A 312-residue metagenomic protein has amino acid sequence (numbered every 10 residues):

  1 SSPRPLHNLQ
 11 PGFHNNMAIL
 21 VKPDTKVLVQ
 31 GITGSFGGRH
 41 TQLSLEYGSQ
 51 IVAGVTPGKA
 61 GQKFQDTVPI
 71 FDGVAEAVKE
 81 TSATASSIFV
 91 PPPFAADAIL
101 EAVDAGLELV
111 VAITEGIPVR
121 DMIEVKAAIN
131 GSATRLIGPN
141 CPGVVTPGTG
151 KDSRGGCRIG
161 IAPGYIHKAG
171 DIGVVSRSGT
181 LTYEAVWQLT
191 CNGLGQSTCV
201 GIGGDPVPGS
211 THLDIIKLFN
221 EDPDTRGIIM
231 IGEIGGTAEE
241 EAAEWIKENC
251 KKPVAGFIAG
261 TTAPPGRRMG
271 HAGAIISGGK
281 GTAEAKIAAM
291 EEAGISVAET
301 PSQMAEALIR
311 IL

Functional and structural regions predicted by a protein language model:
S1-N16: N-terminal amphipathic/basic-hydrophobic helices that include classical n-h-c signal peptides and signal-anchor
F13-L312: Catalytic-core regions of core metabolic enzymes, especially those transforming organic acids/acyl-group intermediates
